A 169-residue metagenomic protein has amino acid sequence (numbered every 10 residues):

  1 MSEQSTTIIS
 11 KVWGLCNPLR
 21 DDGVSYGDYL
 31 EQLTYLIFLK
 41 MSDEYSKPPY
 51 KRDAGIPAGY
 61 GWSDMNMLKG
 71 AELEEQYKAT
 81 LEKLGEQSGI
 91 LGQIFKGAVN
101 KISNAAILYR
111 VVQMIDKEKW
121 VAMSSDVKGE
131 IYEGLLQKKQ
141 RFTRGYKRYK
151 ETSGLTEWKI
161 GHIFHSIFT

Functional and structural regions predicted by a protein language model:
M1-F168: Non-catalytic, mostly N-terminal accessory regions of nucleic-acid modification and defense proteins
